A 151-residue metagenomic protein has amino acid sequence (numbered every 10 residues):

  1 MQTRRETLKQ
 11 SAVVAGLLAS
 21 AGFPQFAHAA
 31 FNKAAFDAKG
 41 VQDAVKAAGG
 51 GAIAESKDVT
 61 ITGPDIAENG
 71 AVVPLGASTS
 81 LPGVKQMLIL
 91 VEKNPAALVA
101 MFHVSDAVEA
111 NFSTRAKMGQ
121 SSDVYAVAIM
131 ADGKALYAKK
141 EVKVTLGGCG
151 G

Functional and structural regions predicted by a protein language model:
M1-L18: N-terminal secretory signal peptides and thylakoid transit peptides that target proteins across membranes
F23-A29: Sec/Tat signal peptide C-region and signal peptidase I cleavage site
A30-E68, A100-F102: Transition segment at domain starts
T62, P74-S80: Short edge beta-strand/loop segments characteristic of extracellular beta-sandwich folds
K93-M118: An anionic, turn-rich surface loop/hairpin at beta-sheet edges that serves as a generic interaction/coordination patch
G119-D123: Extracellular Ig-like/FN3 beta-sandwich strand-entry sites
E141-G147: Short beta-strand edge segments in extracellular beta-sheet folds
